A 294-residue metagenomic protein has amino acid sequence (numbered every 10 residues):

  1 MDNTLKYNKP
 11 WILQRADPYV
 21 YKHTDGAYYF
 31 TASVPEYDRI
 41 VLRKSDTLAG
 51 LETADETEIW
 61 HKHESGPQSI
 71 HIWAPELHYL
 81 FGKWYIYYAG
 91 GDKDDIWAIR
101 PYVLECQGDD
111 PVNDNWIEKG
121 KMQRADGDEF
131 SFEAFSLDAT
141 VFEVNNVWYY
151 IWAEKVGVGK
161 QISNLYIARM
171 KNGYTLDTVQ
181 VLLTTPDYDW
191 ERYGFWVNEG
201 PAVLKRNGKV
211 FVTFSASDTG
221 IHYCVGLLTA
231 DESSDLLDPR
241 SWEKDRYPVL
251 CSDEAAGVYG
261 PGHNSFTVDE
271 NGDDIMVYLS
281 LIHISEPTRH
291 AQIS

Functional and structural regions predicted by a protein language model:
M1-K22, A49-H78, P111-V144, K171-K205 (+1 more regions): Surface loop/turn signatures of beta-propeller and other carbohydrate-active proteins
R15, Y37-I40, I72, A98-P101 (+5 more regions): Short coil/loop residues immediately preceding or within conserved phosphate-binding loops of NTP-utilizing enzyme
Y19-E36, W73-W97, V103-L104, D138-Q161 (+3 more regions): Hydrophobic core segments of beta-strands in well-ordered, beta-rich domains
T31-T57: Beta-propeller domains
S45, R100-D109, N164-K171, V225-S233 (+1 more regions): Beta-propeller blade signature
N198-D238: Loop/turn-rich, solvent-exposed surfaces of beta-rich toroidal or solenoidal domains
T229, P261-D274: Catalytic-core region of carbohydrate-active enzymes that cleave or remodel glycosidic bonds
I282-S294: Single conserved hydrophobic/aromatic residue that forms the stacking wall/gate of nucleotide- or nucleobase-binding
